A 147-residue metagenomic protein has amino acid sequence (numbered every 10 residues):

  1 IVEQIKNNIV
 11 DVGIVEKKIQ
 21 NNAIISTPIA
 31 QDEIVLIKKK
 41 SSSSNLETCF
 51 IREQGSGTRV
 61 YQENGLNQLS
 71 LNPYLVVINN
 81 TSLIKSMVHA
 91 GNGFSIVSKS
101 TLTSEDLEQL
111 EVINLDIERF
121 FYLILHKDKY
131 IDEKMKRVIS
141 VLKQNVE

Functional and structural regions predicted by a protein language model:
I1-I34, K38, E108-V112: Short beta-strand-centered segments that line the small-molecule binding cleft or hinge of alpha/beta clamshell
K6, Y61-N64, Q68-L110: Hydrophobic hinge/microswitch elements
G13, C49, G93-S95: Short, well-ordered beta-strand core segments
K17-K18, K40, S98-T101, F121 (+1 more regions): Short secondary-structure boundary segments
Q20-N21, K40-L46, S56-G57, D116-I117 (+1 more regions): Short helix-loop capping/hinge motifs at secondary-structure junctions, enriched in acidic/polar residues
P28, V35-I37, F94, F120-I124: Residues embedded in well-ordered beta-strands
E47-S70, D132: Secondary-structure junction motif
E111-E147: A late-sequence structural motif
